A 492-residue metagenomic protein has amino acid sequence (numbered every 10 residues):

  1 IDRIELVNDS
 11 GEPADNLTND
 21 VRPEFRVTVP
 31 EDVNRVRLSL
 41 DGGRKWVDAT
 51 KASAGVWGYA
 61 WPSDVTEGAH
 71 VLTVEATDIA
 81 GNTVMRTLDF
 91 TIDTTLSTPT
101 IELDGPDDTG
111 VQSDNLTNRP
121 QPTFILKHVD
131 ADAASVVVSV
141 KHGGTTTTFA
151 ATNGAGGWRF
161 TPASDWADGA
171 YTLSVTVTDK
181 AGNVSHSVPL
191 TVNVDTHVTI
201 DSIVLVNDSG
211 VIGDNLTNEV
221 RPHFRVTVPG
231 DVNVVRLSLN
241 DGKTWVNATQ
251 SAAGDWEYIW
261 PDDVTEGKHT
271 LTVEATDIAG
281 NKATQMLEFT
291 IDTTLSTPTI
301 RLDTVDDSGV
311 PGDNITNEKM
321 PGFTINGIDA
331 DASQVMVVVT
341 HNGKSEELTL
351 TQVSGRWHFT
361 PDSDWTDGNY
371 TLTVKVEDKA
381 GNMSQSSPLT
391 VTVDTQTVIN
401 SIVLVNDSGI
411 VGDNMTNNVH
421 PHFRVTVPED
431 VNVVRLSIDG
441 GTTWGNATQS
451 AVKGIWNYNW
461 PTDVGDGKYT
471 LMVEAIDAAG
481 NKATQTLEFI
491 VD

Functional and structural regions predicted by a protein language model:
D2-D9, R86-D104, D179, V188-D208 (+5 more regions): Flexible, low-complexity linkers/stalks enriched in Thr/Pro that connect modular domains
G11-V21, T109-P120, G210-V220, S308-K319 (+1 more regions): Short, solvent-exposed loop/linker segments at the N-terminal edge of repeated beta-sheet extracellular domains
P23-V29, P122-H128, P222-V228, F323-G327 (+1 more regions): Aromatic/hydrophobic beta-strand junction motif of beta-rich domains
G55-Y59, G156-F160, G254-Y258, G355-F359 (+1 more regions): Short strand-edge motifs at loop-to-beta-strand transitions and within beta-strands of extracellular beta-rich domains
W61-A69, P162-A170, W260-K268, P361-N369 (+1 more regions): Surface-exposed, short loops/turns at beta-strand junctions within beta-sandwich domains
